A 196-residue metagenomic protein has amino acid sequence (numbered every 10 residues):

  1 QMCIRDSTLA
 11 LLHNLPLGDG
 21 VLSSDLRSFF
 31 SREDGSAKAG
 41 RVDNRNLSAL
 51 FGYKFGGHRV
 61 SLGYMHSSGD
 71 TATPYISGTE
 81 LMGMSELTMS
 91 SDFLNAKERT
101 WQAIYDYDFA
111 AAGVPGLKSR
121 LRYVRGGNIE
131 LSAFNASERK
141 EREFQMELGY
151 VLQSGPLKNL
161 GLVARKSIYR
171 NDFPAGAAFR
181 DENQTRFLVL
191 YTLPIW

Functional and structural regions predicted by a protein language model:
M2-I4: Short, small-residue-biased leader/transition segments that mark boundaries at the very start of proteins
T8-A10, V21-R27, R59-G63, I104 (+2 more regions): Residue-level detector of the transmembrane beta-barrel scaffold of outer-membrane proteins
L9, A103, M146-L148, D181-W196: Outer-membrane beta-barrel "beta-signal"
L12-N14, L50-K54, D106-A110, G149-Q153 (+1 more regions): Transmembrane beta-barrel domains of outer membrane proteins
L15-S24, A110-K118, Q153-L162, P194-W196: Short loop/turn motifs that connect adjacent beta-strands in outer-membrane beta-barrel proteins
P16-A96, T100, K166-T185: Outer-membrane beta-barrel translocator/channel fold
G69-G149, Q153: C-terminal structural cap/anchor segments
A136-L148, S154-Y169, A175-F187: Charged, low-complexity intrinsically disordered regulatory/assembly segments
